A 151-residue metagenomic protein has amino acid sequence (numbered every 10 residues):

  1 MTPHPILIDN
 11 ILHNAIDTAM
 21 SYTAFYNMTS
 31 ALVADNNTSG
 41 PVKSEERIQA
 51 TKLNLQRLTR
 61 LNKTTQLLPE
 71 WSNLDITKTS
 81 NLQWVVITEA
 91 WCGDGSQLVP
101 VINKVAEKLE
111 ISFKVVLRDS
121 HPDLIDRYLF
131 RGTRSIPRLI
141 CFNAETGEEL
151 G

Functional and structural regions predicted by a protein language model:
M1-S80, K108, D126-G132, E149-G151: Non-globular targeting/processing and membrane-anchoring segments
N62-T65, T77, C92-D94, L117-H121: A short linear-motif detector with a strong N-terminal bias
D75-V105: Local sequence-structure signature of Cys/Sec-based thiol-disulfide redox active-site neighborhoods
W84-A90, I102, E110-I125, S135-I136 (+1 more regions): Thiol-based oxidoreductase modules, predominantly thioredoxin-like and allied folds used for disulfide exchange
D94-L98, S120, R131-T133: Short, glycine/acidic-rich beta->alpha junctions
Q97, K104, A144-L150: Short, surface-exposed, charge-dense and proline/glycine-enriched linear segments
